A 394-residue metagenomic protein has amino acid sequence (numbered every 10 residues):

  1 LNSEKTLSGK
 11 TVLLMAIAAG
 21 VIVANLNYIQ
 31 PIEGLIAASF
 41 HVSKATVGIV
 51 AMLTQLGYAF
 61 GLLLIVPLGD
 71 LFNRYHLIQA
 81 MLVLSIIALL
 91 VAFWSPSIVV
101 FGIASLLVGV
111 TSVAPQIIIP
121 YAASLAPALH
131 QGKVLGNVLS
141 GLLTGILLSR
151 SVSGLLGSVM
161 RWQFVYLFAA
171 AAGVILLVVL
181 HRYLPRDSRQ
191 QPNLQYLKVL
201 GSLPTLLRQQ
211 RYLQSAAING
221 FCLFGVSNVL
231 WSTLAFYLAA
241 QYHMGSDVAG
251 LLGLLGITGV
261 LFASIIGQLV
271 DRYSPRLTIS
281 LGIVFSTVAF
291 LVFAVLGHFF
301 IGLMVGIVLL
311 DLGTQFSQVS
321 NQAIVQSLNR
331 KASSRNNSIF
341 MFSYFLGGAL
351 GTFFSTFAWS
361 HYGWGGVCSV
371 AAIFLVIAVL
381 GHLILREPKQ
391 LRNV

Functional and structural regions predicted by a protein language model:
N2-T6, L184-A217: Juxtamembrane intracellular "pre-TM" segments in multi-pass secondary transporters
L14-K44, L62, P115, L230-A235: Extracytoplasmic
F60-I98: Conserved MFS/SLC helix-loop-helix module at the cytosolic interface between two early adjacent transmembrane helices
L62-N73, L261-P275, W359: Helix-to-loop junctions at the C-terminal end of transmembrane segments in multipass secondary transporters
H76-L90, L277-V292, A372: Structural signature of the two symmetry-related core transmembrane helices
S105-G141: Cytoplasmic helix-loop-helix junction between adjacent transmembrane helices in 12-TM secondary transporters
N137-R182: Helix-loop-helix hairpin linking two adjacent transmembrane segments in secondary transporters
R276-N321: C-terminal transmembrane helical hairpin of 12-TM major facilitator-type secondary transporters
